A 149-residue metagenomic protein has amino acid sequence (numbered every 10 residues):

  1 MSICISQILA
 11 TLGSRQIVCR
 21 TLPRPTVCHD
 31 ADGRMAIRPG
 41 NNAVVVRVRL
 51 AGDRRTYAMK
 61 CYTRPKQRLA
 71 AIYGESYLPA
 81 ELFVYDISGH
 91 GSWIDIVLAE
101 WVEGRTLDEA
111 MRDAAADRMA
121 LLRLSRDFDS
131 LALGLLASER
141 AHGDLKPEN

Functional and structural regions predicted by a protein language model:
M1-A36: Juxta-kinase regulatory segment immediately upstream of eukaryotic protein kinase catalytic domains
G33-A36, L82-G89, P147: Catalytic micro-motifs at enzyme active sites that drive phosphoryl/nucleotidyl and oxygen chemistry
R34, N41-L78: ATP-binding glycine-rich loop module of kinase domains
I37-N42, H90-W93: A short catalytic or substrate-binding loop motif that flags glycine-/basic-rich loops and adjacent residues that bind
S76-L124: Conserved structural core of kinase catalytic domains
A132-E148: Catalytic-loop of the protein kinase fold
